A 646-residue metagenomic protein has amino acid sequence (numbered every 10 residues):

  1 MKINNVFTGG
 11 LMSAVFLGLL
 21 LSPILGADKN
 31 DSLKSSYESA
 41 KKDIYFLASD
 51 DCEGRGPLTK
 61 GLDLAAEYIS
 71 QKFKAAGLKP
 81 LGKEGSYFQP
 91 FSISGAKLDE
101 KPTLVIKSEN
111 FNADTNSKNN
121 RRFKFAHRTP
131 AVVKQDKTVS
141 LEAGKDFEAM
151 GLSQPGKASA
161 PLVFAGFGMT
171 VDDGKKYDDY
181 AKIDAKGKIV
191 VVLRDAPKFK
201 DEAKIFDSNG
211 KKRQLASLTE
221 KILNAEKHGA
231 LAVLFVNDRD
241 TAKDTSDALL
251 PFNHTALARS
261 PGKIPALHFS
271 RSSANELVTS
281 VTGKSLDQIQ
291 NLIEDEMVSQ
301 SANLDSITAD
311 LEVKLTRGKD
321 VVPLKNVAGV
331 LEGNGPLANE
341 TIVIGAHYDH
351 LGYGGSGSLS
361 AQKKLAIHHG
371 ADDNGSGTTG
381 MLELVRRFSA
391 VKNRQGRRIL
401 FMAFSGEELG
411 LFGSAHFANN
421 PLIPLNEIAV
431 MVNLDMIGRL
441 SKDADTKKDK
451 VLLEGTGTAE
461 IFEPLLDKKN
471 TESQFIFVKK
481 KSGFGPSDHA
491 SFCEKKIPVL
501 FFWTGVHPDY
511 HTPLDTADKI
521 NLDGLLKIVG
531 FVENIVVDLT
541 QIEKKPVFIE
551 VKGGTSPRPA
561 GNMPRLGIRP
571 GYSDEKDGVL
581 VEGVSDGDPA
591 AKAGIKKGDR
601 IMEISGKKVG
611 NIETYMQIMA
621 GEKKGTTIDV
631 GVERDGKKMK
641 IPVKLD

Functional and structural regions predicted by a protein language model:
K29-L33, D50-K60, G151-L152, F164 (+11 more regions): Second-shell loop/turn segments in exported
S35-K60, A76, S246-D247, G283-S285 (+3 more regions): N-terminal capping segment at the start of a domain
E53-K204, D305-I307, K314-K319, P323-N326 (+1 more regions): Noncatalytic luminal/extracellular "stalk/propeptide" segments of secretory-pathway proteins
A126-K134, S140-G144, Q154, A181 (+5 more regions): Metal-dependent peptidase/peptidase-like ectodomains
A126-R128, K134-Q135, S140-K182, A258-G370 (+3 more regions): Soluble metallo-hydrolase cores and metallopeptidase-like ectodomains found primarily in the secretory/periplasmic
G210, E220, P323, G352-S358 (+1 more regions): Acidic/histidine-rich catalytic neighborhood of metal-dependent amide-processing enzymes
T379, R386, A390, P508-G553: His/Asp/Glu-rich mid-to-C-terminal helical/loop segments that flank catalytic regions of hydrolases
P513-L514, F531, T540-D646: C-terminal recognition in membrane/secretory proteostasis and scaffolding
